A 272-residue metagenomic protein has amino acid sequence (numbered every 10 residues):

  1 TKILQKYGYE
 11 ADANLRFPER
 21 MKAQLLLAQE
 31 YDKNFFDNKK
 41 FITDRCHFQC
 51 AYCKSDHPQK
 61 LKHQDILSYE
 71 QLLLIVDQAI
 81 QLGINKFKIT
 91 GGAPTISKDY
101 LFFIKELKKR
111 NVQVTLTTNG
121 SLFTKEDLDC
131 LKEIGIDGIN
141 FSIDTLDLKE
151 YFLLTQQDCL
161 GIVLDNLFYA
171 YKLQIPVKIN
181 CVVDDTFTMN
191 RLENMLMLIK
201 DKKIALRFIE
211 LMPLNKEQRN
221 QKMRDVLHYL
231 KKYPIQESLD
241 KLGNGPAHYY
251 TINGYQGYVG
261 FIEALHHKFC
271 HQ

Functional and structural regions predicted by a protein language model:
T1-K39, Q49, Q81, A247-Y249 (+1 more regions): N-terminal [4Fe-4S]-dependent radical SAM core
E30-E70, L82: Canonical Radical SAM [4Fe-4S] cluster-binding loop centered on the CxxxCxxC motif and its immediate flanking residues
A51-K54, L128, Y151-F152, H271: A short local structural element in Rossmann-fold oxidoreductases
P58-K62, D147-L154, K216-E217: A short acidic, helix-capping loop that chelates divalent metal ions and anchors anionic groups
K60, G91-P94: Glycine-rich, proline-tolerant flexible connector loops at the mouths of alpha/beta enzymes
I66-I89, I96-I199, R207-I209: Radical SAM/AdoMet-radical enzyme domain recognition
M195-R224, L230: Aromatic-anchored, glycine/proline-accented short structural segments that stabilize local strand-turns or short
N215-Q272: Accessory C-terminal segments flanking Radical SAM cores
